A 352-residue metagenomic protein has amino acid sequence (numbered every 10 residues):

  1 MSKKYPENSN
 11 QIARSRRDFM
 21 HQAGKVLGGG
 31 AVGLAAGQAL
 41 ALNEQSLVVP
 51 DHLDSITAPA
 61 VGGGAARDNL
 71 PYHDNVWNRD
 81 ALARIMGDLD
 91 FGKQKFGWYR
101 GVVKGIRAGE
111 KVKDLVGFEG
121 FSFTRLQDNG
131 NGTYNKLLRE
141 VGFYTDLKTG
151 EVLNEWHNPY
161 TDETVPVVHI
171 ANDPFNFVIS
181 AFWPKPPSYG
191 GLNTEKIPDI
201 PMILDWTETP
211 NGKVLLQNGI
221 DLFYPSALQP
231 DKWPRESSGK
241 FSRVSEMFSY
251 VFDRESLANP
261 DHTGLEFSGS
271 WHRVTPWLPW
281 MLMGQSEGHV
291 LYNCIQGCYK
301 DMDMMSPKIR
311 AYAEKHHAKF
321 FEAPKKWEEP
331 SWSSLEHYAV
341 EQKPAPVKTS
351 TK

Functional and structural regions predicted by a protein language model:
M1-D18, Q22, L40-Q45: N-terminal secretory signal peptides
A13-R14, L34-N75: C-terminal segment of N-terminal export signals and the immediately downstream linker at the start of the mature
A23-A31: Sec-dependent signal peptide hydrophobic core
A60-V61, A65, G117, A345-K352: Targeting-peptide/extracellular-domain and disordered-appendage signature
G64-N131: N-terminal targeting and processing segments
R107-F252: Predominantly extracellular/secreted and cell-surface proteins with exposed, flexible low-complexity segments
S237-R273: Mature extracytoplasmic/lumenal regions of exported proteins
S268-K352: Edge beta-strand at a domain terminus
